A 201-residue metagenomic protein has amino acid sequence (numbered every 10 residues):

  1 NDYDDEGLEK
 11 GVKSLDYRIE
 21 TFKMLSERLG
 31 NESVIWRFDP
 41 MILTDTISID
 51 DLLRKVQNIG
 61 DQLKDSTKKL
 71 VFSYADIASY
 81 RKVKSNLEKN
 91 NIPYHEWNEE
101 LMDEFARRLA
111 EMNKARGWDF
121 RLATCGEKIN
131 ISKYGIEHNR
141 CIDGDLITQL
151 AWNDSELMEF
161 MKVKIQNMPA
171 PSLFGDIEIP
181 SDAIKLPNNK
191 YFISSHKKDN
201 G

Functional and structural regions predicted by a protein language model:
N1-R108, M112: Conserved AdoMet/S-adenosylmethionine-binding subsite of the radical SAM
E99-G201: C-terminal accessory extensions appended to soluble enzyme cores
